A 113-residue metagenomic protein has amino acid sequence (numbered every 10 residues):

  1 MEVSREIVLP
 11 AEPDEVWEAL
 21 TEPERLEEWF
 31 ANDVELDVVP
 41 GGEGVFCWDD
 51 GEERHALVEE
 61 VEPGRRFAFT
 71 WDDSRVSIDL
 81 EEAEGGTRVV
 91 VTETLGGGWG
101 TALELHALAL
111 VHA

Functional and structural regions predicted by a protein language model:
M1-E35: Hydrophobic ligand-binding cavity/cleft-lining segments
E2-E6, P13, E43, E53 (+3 more regions): Intrinsic-disorder/low-complexity, polar/charged segments enriched in Ser/Thr/Lys/Arg/Asp/Glu/Gln
P10, V39, C47-D49, E81 (+1 more regions): A structural detector for beta-sheet-dominated domains
E28-R75: Glycine-rich portal/gate segments that line the openings of hydrophobic small-molecule binding cavities
E59-E60, R66-L108: Beta-strand/loop substructures that line and gate deep hydrophobic ligand-binding cavities in soluble
H112-A113: Short, charged, intrinsically disordered terminal tails
